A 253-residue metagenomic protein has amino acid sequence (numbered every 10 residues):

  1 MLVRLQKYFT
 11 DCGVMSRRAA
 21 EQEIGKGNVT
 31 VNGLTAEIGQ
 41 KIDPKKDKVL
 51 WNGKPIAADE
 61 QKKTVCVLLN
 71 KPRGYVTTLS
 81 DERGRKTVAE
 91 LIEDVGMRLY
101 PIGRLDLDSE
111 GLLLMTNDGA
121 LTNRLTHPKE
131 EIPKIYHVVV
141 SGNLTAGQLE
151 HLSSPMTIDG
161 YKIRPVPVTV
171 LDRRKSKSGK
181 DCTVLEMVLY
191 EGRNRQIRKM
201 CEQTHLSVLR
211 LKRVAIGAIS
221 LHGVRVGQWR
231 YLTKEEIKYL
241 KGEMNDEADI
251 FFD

Functional and structural regions predicted by a protein language model:
M1-D253: Basic, flexible Lys/Arg- and Gly-enriched helix-loop patches that mediate nucleic-acid binding at interfaces with rRNA
